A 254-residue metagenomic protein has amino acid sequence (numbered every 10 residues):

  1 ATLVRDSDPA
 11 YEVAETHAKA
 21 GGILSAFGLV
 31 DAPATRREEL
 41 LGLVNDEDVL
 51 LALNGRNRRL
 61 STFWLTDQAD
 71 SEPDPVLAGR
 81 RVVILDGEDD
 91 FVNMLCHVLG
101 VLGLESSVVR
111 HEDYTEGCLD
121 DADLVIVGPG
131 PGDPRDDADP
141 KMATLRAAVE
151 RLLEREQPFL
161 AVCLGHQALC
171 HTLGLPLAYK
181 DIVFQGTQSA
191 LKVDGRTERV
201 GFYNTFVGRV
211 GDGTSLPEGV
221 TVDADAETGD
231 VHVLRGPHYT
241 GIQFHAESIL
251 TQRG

Functional and structural regions predicted by a protein language model:
A1-L41: Conserved hydrophobic core element of enzyme catalytic domains
T2, G130-P131, A246: Active-site metal-binding loops of divalent metal-dependent hydrolases
S7, D86, Q243-H245: Conserved residues at beta->alpha junctions
S7, N93-M94, G186, Q252: Residues that form or flank phosphate/diphosphate-binding pockets in enzymes that use nucleotide phosphates
D8-A10, D137-P140, R253-G254: Short, solvent-exposed loop/turn segments at secondary-structure boundaries
R36-D90, E247-G254: RNA-binding accessory domains that recognize and position tRNA/RNA substrates
R81-V82, D89-V162, H166-Q167, L173: Flexible gly/pro-rich beta->alpha loop and the following alpha-helix that scaffold active-site loops
T144-V162, Q167-R253: Pocket-forming structural segment of enzyme catalytic cores
